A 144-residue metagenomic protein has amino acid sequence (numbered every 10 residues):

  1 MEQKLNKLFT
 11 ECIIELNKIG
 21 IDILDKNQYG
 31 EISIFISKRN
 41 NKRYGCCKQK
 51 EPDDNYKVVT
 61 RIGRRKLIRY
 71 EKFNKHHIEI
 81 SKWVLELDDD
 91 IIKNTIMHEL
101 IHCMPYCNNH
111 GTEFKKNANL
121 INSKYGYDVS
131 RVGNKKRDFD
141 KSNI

Functional and structural regions predicted by a protein language model:
M1-N94, C103-I144: Active-site-proximal or metal-binding-adjacent scaffold patches in catalytic folds
E99: Walker B catalytic acidic pair
